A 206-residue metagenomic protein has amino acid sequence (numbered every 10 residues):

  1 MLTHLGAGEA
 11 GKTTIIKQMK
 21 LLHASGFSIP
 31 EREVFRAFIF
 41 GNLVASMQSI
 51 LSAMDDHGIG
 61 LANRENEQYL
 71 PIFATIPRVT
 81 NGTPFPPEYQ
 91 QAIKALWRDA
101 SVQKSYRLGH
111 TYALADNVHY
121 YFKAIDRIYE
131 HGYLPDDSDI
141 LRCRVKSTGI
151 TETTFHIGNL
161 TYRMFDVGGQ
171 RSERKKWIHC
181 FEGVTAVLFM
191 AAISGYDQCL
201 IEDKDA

Functional and structural regions predicted by a protein language model:
L2-H23: Glycine-rich phosphate-binding P-loop
L22-A206: Switch- and interface-adjacent substructures of P-loop NTPase systems
